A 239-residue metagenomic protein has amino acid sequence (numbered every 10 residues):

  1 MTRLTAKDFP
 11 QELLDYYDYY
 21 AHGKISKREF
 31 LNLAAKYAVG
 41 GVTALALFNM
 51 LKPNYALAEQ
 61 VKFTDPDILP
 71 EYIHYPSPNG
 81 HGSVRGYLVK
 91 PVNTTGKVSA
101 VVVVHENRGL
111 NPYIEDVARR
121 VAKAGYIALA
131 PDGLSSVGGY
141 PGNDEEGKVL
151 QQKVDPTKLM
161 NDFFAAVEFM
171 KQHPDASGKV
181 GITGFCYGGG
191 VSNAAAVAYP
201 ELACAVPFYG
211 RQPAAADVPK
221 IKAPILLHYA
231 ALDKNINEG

Functional and structural regions predicted by a protein language model:
M1-E29: N-terminal secretory signal peptides
K27-P53: N-terminal export signals
L57-G96: N-terminal cap/lid segment of alpha/beta-hydrolase-fold proteins
K97-E106: Short beta-strand element of the alpha/beta-hydrolase
L134-T157: Cap/lid segment of the alpha/beta-hydrolase catalytic domain
V149-H173: Alpha/beta-hydrolase active-site loop
F164-K222: Primarily recognizes the serine-hydrolase "nucleophile elbow" in alpha/beta-hydrolase and SGNH/GDSL folds
L227-Y229: Short beta-strand/loop motif that positions the catalytic acidic residue of the alpha/beta-hydrolase fold
